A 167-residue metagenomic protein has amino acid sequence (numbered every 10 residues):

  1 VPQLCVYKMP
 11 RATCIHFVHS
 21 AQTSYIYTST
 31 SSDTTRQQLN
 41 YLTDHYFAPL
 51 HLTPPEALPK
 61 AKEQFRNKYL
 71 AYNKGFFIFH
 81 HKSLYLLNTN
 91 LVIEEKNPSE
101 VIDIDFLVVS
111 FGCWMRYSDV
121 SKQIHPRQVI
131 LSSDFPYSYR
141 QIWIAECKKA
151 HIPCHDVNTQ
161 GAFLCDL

Functional and structural regions predicted by a protein language model:
V1-C14: Hydrophobic alpha-helical transmembrane segments in integral membrane proteins
H16-L167: Extracytosolic and intramembrane catalytic regions of membrane-associated proteins in envelope/secretory systems
